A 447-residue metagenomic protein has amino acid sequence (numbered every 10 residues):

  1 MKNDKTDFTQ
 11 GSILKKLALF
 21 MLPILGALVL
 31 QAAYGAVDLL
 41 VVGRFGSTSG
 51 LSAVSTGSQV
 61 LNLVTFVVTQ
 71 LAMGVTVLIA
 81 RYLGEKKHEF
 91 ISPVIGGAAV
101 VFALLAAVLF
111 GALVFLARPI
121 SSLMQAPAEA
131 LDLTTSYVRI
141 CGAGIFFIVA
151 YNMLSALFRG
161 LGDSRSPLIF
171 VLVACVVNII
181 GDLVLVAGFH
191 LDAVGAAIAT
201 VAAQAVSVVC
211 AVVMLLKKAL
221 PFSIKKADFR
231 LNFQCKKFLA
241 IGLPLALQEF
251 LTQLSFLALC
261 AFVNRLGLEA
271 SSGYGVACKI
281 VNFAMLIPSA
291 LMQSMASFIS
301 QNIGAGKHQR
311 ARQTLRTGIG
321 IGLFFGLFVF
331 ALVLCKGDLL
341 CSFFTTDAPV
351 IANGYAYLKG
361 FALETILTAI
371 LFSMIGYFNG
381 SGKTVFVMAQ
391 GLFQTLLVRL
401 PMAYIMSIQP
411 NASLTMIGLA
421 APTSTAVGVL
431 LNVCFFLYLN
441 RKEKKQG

Functional and structural regions predicted by a protein language model:
M1-M21, I79-F146, G188-L243, I299-E364 (+1 more regions): Short alpha-helical transmembrane segments in multi-pass integral membrane proteins
F8-L40, R44-F45, Q59-G74, L78 (+7 more regions): N-terminal transmembrane alpha-helices
L19-D38, I140, A174, A203-S207 (+4 more regions): Transmembrane helical elements of multi-pass membrane transporters/channels
I24, L28, L40, V77 (+15 more regions): Transmembrane alpha-helix boundary and packing residues in multipass membrane permease domains and related
V29, A33-S52, S121-A128, V184-L191 (+4 more regions): Helix-terminus/linker motif at the lipid-water interface of multi-pass membrane proteins
L51-G111, I148-P167, G273-A331, C335-G337 (+1 more regions): Small-residue-rich hydrophobic transmembrane alpha-helices
L63-F66, N178-D182, S207-V212, F283-L286 (+3 more regions): Hydrophobic transmembrane alpha-helices of multi-pass small-molecule transporters
A72, C141-R159, P167-C175, A196-V209 (+5 more regions): Short runs within selected transmembrane alpha-helices of multi-pass transporters and secretion channels
